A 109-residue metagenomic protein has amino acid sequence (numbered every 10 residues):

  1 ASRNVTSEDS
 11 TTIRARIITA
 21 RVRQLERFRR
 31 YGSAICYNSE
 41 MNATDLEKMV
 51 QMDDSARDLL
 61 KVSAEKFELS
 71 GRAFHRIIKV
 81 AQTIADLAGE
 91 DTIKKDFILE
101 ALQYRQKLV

Functional and structural regions predicted by a protein language model:
A1-V109: Basic, amphipathic alpha-helical bundle interface domains used for macromolecular binding and assembly
